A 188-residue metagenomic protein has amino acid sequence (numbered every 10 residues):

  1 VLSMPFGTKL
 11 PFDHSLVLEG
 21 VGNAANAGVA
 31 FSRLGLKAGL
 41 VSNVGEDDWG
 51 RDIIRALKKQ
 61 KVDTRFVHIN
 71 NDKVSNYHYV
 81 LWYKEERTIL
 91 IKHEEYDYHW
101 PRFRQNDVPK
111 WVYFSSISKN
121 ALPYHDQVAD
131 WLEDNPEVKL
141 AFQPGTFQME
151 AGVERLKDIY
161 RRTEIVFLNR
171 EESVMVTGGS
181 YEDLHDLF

Functional and structural regions predicted by a protein language model:
V1-V41, R51-D52, K59: Glycine-rich phosphate/adenosyl-contacting loop at the front of the ribokinase-like
P11, S15, D48, E85-I91: Short, well-ordered strand-loop elements centered on a beta-strand within folded domains, enriched for acidic residues
L16-L18, S42-N43, S118, T146: A generic secondary-structure micro-motif detector that highlights 1-2 residue hydrophobic/ambivalent hotspots embedded
G20, E46, A121: Charged, low-complexity surface patches
N23-N26, W49, V74, P123: Short glycine/serine/threonine-rich phosphate/pyrophosphate-binding segments that cradle anionic phosphate groups
V41-E46, R65-V74, F188: Beta-strand->loop->alpha-helix junctions that form or flank phosphate-binding loops in nucleotide-handling enzymes
R55-I69, L81-F188: Ribokinase/PfkB-type carbohydrate-kinase core domain
N76-H78: Glycine-rich phosphate-binding loop of ATP-grasp-fold ATP-dependent ligases
